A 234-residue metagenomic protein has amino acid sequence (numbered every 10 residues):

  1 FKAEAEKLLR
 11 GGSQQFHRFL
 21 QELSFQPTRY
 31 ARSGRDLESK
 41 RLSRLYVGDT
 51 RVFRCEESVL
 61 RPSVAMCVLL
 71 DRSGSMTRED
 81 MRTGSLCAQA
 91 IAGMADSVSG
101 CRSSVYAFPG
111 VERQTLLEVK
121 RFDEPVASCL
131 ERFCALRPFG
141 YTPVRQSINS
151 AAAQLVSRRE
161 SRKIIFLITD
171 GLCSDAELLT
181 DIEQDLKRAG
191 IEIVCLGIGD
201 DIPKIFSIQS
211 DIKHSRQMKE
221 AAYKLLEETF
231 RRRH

Functional and structural regions predicted by a protein language model:
F1-M66: Acidic/polar low-complexity segments with low predicted structural confidence
Y46, V52-F53, C134-R137, Q146 (+3 more regions): Zinc-dependent metallohydrolase catalytic domains
S58-E124, I164-I168, C195-D200: Von Willebrand factor
T77-R78, S174-L178, K204: Extracytoplasmic/secreted cell-surface and envelope-processing proteins
D80-G84, F139-I148, M218-A222: Phosphate/oxyanion-binding active-site loops and adjacent basic polyanion-contact surfaces
R82-A90, Q146, D181, K213: A general alpha-helical scaffold signature found inside nucleotide-binding enzyme cores
R113-R162, L196-I202: Von Willebrand factor
I148-I164, D181-H234: Von Willebrand factor type A / integrin I
